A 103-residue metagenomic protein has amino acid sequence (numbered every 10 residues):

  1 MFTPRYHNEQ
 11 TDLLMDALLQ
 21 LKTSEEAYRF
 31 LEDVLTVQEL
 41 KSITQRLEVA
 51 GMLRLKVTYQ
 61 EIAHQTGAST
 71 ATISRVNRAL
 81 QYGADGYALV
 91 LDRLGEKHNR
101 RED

Functional and structural regions predicted by a protein language model:
M1-L21: General nucleic-acid-binding
L18-K22, Y28, E102: Active-site anion-handling motifs in enzyme catalytic cores
L21-E25, V37, K56: Residues at alpha-helix boundaries and the short loops/turns that link adjacent helices
E26-Q45: Short, Lys/Arg-enriched anionic-surface-contact patches
I43-V57: Short, amphipathic alpha-helical "recognition" segments used to contact nucleic acids or chromatin
E61-T66, I73: Short alpha-helical "recognition helix" segments of helix-turn-helix
T70-K97: C-terminal structural segments of small proteins and small subunits
